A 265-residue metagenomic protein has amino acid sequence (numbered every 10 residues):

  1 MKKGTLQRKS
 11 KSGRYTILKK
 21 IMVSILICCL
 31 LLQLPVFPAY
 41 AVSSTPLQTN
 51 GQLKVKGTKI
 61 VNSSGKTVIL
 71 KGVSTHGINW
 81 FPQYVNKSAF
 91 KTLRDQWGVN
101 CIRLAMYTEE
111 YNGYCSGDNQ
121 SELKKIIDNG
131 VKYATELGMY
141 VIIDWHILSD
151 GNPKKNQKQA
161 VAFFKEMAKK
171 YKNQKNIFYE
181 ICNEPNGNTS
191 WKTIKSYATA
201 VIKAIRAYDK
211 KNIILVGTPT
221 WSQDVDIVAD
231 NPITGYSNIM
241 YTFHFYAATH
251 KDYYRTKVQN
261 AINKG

Functional and structural regions predicted by a protein language model:
M1-I17: N-terminal secretory signal peptides that target proteins for export/translocation
S24-Q33: Bacterial N-terminal signal peptides
L32-S43: Sec-dependent signal peptide cleavage junction
A41-C101, G117: N-terminal carbohydrate-binding accessory modules
G51-L53, G77, P82, Y140 (+3 more regions): Extracellular glycoside hydrolase catalytic/binding regions
S74, T108, I147-S149, N183-P185: Short, histidine-centered active-site or binding-site loop motifs used for metal coordination, general acid-base
N86-L148, K158-A162, R206-Y208: Aromatic-lined substrate-binding rim segments of carbohydrate-active enzymes
Y111-S116, S149-P153, G187-W191, D224-D226: Extracytoplasmic/secreted cell-surface and envelope-processing proteins
